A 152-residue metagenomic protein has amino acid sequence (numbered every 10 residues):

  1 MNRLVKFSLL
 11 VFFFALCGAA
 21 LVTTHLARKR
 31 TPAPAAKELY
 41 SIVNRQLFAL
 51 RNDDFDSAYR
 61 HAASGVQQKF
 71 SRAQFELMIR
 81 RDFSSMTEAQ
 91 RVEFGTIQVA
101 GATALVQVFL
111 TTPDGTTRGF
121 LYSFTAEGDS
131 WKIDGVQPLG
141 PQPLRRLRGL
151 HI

Functional and structural regions predicted by a protein language model:
N2-D54: Short, low-complexity N-terminal intrinsically disordered segments enriched in polar/charged residues
V11, L16-C17, I79, Q98 (+2 more regions): Prokaryotic Sec-type signal peptides and long signal-anchor helices with extended Leu/Ile/Val-rich h-regions
R28, P34-A36, D82-S85, V108-T112: Intrinsically disordered, low-complexity segments enriched in polar/charged residues with Gly/Pro, especially when
P32-K37, H61-A63, D129: Short, structured coil/loop segments at alpha-helix boundaries
Y40-S41, R45-L105, P143: Short solvent-exposed beta->alpha transition segments
E88, T96-I152: Exposed beta-sheet edge and beta->alpha loop/turn motif
